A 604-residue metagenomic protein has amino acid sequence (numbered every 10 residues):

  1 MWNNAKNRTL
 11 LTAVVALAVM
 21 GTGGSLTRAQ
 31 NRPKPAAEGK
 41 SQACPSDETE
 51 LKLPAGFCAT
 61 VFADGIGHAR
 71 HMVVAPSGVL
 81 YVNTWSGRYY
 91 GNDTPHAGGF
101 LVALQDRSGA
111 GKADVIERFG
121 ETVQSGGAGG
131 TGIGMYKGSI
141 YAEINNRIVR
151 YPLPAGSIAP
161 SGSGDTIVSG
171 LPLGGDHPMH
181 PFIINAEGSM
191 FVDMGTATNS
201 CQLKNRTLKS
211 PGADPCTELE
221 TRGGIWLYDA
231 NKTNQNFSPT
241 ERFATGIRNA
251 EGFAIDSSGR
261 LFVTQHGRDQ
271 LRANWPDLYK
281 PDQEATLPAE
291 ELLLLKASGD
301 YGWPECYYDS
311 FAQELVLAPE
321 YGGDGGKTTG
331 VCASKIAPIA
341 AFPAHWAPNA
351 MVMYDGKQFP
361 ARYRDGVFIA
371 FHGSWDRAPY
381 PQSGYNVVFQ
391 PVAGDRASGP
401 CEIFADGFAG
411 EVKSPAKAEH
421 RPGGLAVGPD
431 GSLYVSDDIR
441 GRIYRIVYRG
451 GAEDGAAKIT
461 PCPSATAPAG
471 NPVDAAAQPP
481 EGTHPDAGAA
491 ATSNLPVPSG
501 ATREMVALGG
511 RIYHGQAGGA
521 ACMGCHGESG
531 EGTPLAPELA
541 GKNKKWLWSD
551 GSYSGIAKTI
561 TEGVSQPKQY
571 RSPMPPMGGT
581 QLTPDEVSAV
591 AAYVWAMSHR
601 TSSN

Functional and structural regions predicted by a protein language model:
N31-L53, M179, T196-S238, T245-N249 (+3 more regions): Beta-propeller domain segments
L51-K52, G87, S157-A159, N234-F237 (+4 more regions): Periplasmic/extracellular electron-transfer cofactor-ligation site, primarily the c-type cytochrome heme-c attachment
M72, T131-I133, F182, A250-F253 (+2 more regions): Hydrophobic core register within WD40 beta-propeller blades
V79-N83, S139-A142, S189-D193, R260-T264 (+3 more regions): Conserved beta-propeller blade signature
V115-Y136, N145-N185, G212: Asp-box/WD-like beta-propeller blade repeats and closely related beta-sheet repeat scaffolds
R118, M523-E562, P573-Q581: Gly/Gly-Pro-rich "capping" loops immediately C-terminal to redox-active cysteine motifs in periplasmic/lumenal
G431-L433, D438-R442, Y448-A452, S554 (+1 more regions): C-terminal capping alpha-helices of c-type cytochrome domains
Q478-A517, N604: Electrostatic cytochrome c docking/interface patches
